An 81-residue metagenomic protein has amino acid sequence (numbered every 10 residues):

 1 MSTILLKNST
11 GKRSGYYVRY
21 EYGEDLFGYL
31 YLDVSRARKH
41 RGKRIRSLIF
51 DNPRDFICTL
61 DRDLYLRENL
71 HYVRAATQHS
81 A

Functional and structural regions predicted by a protein language model:
M1-R13, K39-R41, P53: Negatively charged, low-complexity tracts enriched in Asp/Glu with abundant Ser/Thr
V18-R46: Short aromatic-glycine-(Arg/Gly/Cys) micro-motifs in beta-strand/loop hairpins
A37-A81: Mixed-charge, Lys/Arg-enriched low-complexity segments
